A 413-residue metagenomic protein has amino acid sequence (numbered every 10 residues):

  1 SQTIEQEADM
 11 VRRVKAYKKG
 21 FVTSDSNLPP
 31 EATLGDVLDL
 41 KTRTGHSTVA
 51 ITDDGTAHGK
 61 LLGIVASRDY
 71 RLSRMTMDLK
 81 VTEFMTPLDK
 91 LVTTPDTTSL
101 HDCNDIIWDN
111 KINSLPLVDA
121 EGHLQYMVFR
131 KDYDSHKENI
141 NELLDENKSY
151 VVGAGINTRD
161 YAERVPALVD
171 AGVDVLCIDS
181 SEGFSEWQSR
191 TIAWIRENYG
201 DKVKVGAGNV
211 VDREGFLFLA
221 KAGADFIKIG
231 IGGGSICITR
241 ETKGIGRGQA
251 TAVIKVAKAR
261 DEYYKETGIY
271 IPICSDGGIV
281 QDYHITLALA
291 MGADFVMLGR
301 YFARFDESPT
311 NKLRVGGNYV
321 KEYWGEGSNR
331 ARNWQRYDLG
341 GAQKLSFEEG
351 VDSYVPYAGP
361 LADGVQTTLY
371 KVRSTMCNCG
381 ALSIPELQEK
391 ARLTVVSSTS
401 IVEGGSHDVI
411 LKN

Functional and structural regions predicted by a protein language model:
S1-Q6, N27-L28, T48-A50, T93-T94 (+6 more regions): Catalytic beta/alpha-barrel core
I4-V14, H58, S73-D78, H123-L143 (+5 more regions): Active-site-adjacent beta->alpha loops and helix N-cap segments on the catalytic face of soluble alpha/beta enzymes
A8-H46, I51-D54, L61-I64, M75-D109 (+3 more regions): Bateman/CBS regulatory modules and CBS-like beta-alpha motifs in cytosolic regions of diverse proteins
G20-D25, D145-A154, R196-V211, F226 (+1 more regions): Short beta-strand/loop segments at the ligand-binding rim of alpha/beta enzyme cores
T23-P29, T93-P95, H101-D105, G155 (+3 more regions): Alpha/beta catalytic cores of nucleotide-metabolism and tRNA/nucleoside-modifying enzymes
H46, D89, I112, V173-V175 (+2 more regions): A structural motif
Y161-A171, V205, V211-I229, I279-D294: Catalytic cores of alpha/beta
